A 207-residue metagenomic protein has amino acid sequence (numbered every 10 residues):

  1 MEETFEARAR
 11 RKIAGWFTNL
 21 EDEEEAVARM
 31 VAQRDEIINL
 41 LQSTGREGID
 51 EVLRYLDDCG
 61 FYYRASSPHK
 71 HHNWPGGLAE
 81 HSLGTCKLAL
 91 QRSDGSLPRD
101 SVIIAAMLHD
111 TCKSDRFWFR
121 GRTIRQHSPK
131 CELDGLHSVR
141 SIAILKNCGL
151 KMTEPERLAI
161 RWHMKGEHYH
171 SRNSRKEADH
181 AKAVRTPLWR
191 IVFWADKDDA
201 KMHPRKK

Functional and structural regions predicted by a protein language model:
M1-K207: Metal-dependent phosphohydrolase cores
